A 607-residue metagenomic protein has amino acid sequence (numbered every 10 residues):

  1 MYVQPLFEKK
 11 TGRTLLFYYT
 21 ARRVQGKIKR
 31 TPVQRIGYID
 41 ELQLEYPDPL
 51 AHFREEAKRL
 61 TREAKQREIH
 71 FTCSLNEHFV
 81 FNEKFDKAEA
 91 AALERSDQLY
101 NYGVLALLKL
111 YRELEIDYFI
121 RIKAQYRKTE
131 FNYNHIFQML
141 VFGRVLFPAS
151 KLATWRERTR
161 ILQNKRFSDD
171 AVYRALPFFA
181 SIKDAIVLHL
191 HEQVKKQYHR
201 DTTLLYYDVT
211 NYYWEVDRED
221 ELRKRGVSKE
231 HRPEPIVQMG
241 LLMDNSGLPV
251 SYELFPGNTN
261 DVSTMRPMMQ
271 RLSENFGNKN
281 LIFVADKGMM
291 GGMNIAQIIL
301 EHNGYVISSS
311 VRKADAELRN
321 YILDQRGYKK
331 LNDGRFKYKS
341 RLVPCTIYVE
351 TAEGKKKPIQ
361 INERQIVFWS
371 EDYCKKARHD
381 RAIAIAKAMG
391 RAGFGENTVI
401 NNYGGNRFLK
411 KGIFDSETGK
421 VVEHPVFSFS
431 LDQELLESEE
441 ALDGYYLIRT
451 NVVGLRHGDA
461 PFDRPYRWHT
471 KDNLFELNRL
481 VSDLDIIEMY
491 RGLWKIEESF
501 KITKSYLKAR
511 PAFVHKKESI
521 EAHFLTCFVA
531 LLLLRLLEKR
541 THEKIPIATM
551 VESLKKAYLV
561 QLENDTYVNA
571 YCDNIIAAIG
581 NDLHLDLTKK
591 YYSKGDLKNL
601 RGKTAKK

Functional and structural regions predicted by a protein language model:
Y2-F7, G12-L16, D117-K607: Anion-binding and metal-coordination hotspots
Y2-R59: Short, surface-exposed polybasic/aromatic micro-patch for ligand or macromolecular engagement
K9, E41, P49-E56, Q66-F71 (+9 more regions): Short linear motifs in intrinsically disordered/low-complexity regions
Q34, P49-E56, L60-E63, R67 (+3 more regions): Acidic, glycine-enriched active-site microenvironments
D48, E94-L110, L114, K376 (+4 more regions): Alpha-helix boundary/N-cap detector
T61-H135, M139-T159: Extended, charge-enriched "interface" segments that sit outside catalytic cores
